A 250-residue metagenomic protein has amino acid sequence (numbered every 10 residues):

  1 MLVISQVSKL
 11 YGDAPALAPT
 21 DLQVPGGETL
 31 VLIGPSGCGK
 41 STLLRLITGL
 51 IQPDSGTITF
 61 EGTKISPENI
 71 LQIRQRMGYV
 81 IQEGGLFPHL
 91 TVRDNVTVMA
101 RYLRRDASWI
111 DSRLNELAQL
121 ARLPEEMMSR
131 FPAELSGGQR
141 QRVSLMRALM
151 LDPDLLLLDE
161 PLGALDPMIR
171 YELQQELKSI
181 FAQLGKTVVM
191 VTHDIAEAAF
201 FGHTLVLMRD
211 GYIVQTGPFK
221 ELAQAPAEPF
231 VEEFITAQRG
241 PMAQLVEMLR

Functional and structural regions predicted by a protein language model:
T48: Helix-to-loop junction immediately C-terminal to a conserved catalytic motif
K64-G78, Y102, L222-P226: ABC ATPase NBD coupling module
S108-E126, S179: Conserved ABC ATPase "signature" region
F131-L135, Q139: Conserved ABC ATPase signature
D152: Conserved catalytic motifs of ABC-family nucleotide-binding domains
D210-G211: Conserved ABC ATPase "signature" C-loop
T216-G217, A225: ABC ATPase "signature
